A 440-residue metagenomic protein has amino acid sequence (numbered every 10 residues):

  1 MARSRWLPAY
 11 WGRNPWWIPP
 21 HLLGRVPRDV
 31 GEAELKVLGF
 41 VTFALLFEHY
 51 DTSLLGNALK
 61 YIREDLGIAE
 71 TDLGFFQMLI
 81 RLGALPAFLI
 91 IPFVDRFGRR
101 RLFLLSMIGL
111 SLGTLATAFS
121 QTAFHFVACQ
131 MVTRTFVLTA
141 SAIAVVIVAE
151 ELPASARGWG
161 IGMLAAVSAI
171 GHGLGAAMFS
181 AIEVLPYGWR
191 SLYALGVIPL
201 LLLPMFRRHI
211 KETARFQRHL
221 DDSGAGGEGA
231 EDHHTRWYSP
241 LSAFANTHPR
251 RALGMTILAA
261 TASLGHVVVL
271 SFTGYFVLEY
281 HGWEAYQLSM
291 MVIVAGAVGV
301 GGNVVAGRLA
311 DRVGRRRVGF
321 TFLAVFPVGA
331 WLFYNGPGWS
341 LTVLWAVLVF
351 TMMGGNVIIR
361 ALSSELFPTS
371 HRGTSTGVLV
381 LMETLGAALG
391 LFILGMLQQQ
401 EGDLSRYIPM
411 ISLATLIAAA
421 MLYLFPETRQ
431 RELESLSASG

Functional and structural regions predicted by a protein language model:
M1-Y50: Cytosolic juxtamembrane N-terminal segment immediately preceding the first transmembrane helix of multi-pass
L55-N57, H248-V300: Extracytoplasmic gate region of multi-pass secondary transporters
G67, G98, F119-H125, P153 (+2 more regions): Helix-breaking motifs and short loop linkers at transmembrane-helix boundaries and internal kinks in secondary membrane
M78-P92, I293-V305: Central cavity-lining transmembrane alpha-helices of secondary-active solute carriers, predominantly the Major
P86-A123, V313: Conserved MFS/SLC helix-loop-helix module at the cytosolic interface between two early adjacent transmembrane helices
C129-A166: Cytoplasmic helix-loop-helix junction between adjacent transmembrane helices in 12-TM secondary transporters
L164-R208: Helix-loop-helix hairpin linking two adjacent transmembrane segments in secondary transporters
A310-L362: C-terminal transmembrane helical hairpin of 12-TM major facilitator-type secondary transporters
